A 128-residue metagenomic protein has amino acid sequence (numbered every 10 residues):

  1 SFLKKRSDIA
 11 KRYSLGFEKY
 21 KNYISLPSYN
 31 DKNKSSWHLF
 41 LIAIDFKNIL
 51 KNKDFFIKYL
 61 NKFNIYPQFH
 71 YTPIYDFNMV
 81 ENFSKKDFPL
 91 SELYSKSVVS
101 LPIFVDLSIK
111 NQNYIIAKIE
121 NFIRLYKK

Functional and structural regions predicted by a protein language model:
S1-K128: PLP-dependent aminotransferase class I/II
